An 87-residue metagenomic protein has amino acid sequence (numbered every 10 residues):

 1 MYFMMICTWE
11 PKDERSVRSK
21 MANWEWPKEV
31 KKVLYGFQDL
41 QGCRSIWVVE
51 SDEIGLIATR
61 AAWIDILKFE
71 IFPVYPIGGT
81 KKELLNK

Functional and structural regions predicted by a protein language model:
M1-R44, S51-G55, L67, Y75-K87: Short S/T/G/P-rich N-terminal loop/turn motif that feeds into the first structured element of a domain
W63: N-terminal glycine-rich cofactor-binding segment that shapes the pocket for flavin-like pterin cofactors
